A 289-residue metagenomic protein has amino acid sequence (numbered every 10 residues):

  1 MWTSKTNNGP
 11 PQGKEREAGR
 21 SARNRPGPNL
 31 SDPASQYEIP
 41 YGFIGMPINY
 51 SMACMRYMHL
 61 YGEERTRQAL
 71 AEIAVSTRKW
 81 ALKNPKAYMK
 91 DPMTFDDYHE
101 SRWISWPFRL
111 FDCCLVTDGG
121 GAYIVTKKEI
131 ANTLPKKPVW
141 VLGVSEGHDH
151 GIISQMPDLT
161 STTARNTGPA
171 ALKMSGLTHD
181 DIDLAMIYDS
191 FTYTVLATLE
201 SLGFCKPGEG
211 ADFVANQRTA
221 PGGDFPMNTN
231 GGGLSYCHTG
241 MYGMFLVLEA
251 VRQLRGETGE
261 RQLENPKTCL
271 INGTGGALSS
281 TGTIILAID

Functional and structural regions predicted by a protein language model:
M1-E63: Flexible glycine-/small-residue-enriched beta->alpha junction loops that bind anionic phosphate/pyrophosphate groups
M1-R23, D181-S201, L270: Conserved beta-ketoacyl condensing-enzyme motif
W2-G9, S76, S145-H148, Y188-T192 (+3 more regions): Acidic, glycine-rich active-site loops and adjacent beta-strand->loop/helix elements that engage anionic groups
P10-R16, L82-P85, I152-S154, L196-L199 (+2 more regions): Short acidic, glycine/serine/threonine-rich loops at helix termini
R23-Q36, P40, L60, A71-E72 (+8 more regions): Condensing-enzyme catalytic core mediating Claisen C-C bond formation in acyl metabolism
P40-T94: N-terminal leader/propeptide and maturation segments of large enzyme subunits in energy/redox metabolism and hydrolases
M58-T66, G168-D181, T258: Phosphate/pyrophosphate-binding loops at sites that engage ATP/ADP/AMP, CoA/4′-phosphopantetheine, polyphosphate
I153-P157, D189-D212, G223, A277-I285: Short glycine/threonine-rich loop-to-helix capping motif typified by GTGT followed within a few residues by an Asp-Pro
